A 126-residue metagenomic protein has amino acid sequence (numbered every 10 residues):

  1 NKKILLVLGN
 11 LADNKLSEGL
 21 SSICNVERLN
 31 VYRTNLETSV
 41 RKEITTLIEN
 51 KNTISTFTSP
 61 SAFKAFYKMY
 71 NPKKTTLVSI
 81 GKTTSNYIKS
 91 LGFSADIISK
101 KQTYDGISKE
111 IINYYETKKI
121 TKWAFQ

Functional and structural regions predicted by a protein language model:
N1-Q126: Signature of uroporphyrinogen-III synthase
